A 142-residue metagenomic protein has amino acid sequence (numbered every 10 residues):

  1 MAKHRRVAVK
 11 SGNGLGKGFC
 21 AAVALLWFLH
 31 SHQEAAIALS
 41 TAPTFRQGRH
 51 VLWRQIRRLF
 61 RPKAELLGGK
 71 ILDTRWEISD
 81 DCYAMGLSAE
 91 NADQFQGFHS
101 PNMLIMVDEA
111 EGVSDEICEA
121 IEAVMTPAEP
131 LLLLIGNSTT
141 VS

Functional and structural regions predicted by a protein language model:
M1-S142: Phosphate/NTP-binding elements of NTP-utilizing enzymes
